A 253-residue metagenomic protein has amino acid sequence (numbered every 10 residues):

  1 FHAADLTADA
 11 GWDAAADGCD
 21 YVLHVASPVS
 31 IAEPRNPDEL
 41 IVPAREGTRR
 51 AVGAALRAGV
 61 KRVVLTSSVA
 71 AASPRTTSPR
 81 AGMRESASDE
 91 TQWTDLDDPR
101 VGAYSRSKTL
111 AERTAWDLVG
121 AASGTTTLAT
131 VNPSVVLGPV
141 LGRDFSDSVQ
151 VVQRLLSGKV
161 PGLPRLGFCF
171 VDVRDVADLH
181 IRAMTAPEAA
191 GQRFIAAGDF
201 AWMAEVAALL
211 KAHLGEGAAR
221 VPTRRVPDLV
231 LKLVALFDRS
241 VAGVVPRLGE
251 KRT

Functional and structural regions predicted by a protein language model:
F1-E46: NAD(P)H-binding glycine-rich loop region in Rossmannoid oxidoreductase-like domains and their noncatalytic homologs
P28, S68-V101, L141: Active-site "gating" loop of Rossmann-like NAD(P)-dependent oxidoreductase/epimerase domains
E33-P34, T94-R100, G142-R143, V149-V171 (+2 more regions): A conserved pocket-lining segment of Rossmann-fold NAD(P)-dependent short-chain dehydrogenase/reductase
L96-A129: Active-site Tyr-X1-5-Lys
A122-T125, G138-V151, A183-F194: Glycine/proline-rich active-site loop of Rossmann-fold NAD(P)-dependent oxidoreductases
D144-C169, A219-R252: Alpha-helical membrane-targeting segments
D178-V245: Mid/C-terminal beta-alpha module of Rossmann-like enzyme folds, strongest in SDR-family dehydrogenases/epimerases
